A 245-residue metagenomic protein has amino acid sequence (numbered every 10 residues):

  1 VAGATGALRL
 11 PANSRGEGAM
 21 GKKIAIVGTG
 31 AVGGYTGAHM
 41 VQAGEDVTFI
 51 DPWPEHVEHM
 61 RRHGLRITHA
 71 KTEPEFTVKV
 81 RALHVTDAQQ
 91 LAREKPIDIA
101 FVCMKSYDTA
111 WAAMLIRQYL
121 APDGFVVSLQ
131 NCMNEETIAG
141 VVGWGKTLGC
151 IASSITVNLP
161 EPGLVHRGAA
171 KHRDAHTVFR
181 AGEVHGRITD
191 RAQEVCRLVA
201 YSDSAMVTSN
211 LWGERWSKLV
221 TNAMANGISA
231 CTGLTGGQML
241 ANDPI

Functional and structural regions predicted by a protein language model:
A7-A19: Short, Lys/Arg-enriched N-terminal segments with co-localized hydrophobic residues within the first ~10-30 amino acids
M20-E73: NAD(P)+-binding Rossmann beta1-loop-alpha1 motif at the extreme N-terminus of oxidoreductases
A31-V32, Y107, M133: Residue-level detector of alpha-helix initiation sites
L65-V85, N222: N-terminal glycine-rich dinucleotide-binding loop that anchors FAD/FMN and/or NAD(P) in oxidoreductases
F76-P122: Rossmann-like NAD(P)-binding element
K95, L129-K218, A223-M224: Rossmann-fold dinucleotide-binding core
A121-F125, G145: A short helix->loop->beta-strand "cap" motif at the edges of active sites that frequently abuts
W212-L240, P244-I245: Active-site-proximal catalytic alpha-helix in oxidoreductases
